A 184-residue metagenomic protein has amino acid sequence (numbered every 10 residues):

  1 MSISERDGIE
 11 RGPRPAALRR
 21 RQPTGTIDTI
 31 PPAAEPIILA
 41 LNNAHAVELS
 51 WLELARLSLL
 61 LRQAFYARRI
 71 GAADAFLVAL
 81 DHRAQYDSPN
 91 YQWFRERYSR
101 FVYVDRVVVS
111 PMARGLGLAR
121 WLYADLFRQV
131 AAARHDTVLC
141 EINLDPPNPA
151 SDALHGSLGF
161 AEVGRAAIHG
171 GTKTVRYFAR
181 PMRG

Functional and structural regions predicted by a protein language model:
E10-R11, R21-I38: A short beta-loop-alpha structural element at the N-terminal edge of CoA-dependent acyl/N-acetyltransferase catalytic
A46-A72, A84: Active-site rim helix/loop that mediates acceptor-substrate recognition in acyltransferases
V78-R106, G170: Conserved acyl-donor/pantetheine-binding loop and adjacent beta-alpha core of acyl/acetyltransferases and related
V107-R114, N143-D145: A short, internal acetyl-CoA/4′-phosphopantetheine-binding micro-motif in the GNAT/acyltransferase core
V109, G115-R128: Conserved acetyl-CoA-binding loop-helix of GNAT-fold acetyltransferases
V130-L144: Conserved GNAT acetyl-CoA-binding A-motif
L144-G164: Conserved active-site alpha-helix within GNAT-family acetyltransferase domains
R165-G184: C-terminal "cap" of GNAT-fold acetyltransferases
